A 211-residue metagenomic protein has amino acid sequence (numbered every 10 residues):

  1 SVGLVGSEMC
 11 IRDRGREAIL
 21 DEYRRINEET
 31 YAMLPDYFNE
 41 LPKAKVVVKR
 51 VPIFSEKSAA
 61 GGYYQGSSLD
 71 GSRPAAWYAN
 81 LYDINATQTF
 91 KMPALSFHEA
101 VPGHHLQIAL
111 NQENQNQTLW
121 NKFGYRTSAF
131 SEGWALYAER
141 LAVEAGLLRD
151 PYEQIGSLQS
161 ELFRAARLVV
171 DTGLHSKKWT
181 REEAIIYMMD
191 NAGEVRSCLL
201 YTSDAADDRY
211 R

Functional and structural regions predicted by a protein language model:
S1, S7-R73: Contiguous, non-catalytic segments that form substrate-binding/exosite surfaces or channel walls
S1-G6, Y201-R211: Single conserved hydrophobic/aromatic residue that forms the stacking wall/gate of nucleotide- or nucleobase-binding
D13-L20, N121-S128, G156-S157, D171-G173: Second-shell loop/turn segments in exported
E17, D21-R24, A86, S96 (+4 more regions): Soluble non-cytosolic domains of exported or imported proteins
L81-L95: Short pre-active-site segment immediately N-terminal to the catalytic Zn-binding motif
A100-N114: Catalytic Zn2+-binding segment of zinc metalloproteases
I108-A109, W120-D150, R167-V169: Post-HExxH zinc-binding segment in Zn-dependent metallohydrolases
E144-L200: Long, amphipathic alpha-helical stalk/connector segments used for oligomerization, subunit docking, or mechanical
